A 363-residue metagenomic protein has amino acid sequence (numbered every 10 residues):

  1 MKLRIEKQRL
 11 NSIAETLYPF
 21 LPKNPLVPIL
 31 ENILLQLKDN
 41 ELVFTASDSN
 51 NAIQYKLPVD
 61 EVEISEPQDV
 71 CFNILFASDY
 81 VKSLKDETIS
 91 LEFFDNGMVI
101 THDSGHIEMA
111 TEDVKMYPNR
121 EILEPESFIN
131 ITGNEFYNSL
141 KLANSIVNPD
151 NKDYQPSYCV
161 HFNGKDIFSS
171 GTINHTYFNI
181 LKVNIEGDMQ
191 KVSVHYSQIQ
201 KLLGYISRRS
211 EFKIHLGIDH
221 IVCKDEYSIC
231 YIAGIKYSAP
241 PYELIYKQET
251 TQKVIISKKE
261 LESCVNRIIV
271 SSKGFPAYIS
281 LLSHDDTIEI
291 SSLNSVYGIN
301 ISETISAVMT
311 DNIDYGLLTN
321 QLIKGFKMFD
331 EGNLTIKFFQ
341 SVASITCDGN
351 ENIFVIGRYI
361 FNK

Functional and structural regions predicted by a protein language model:
M1-K363: Structural preference for solvent-exposed beta-strand-turn elements and adjacent flexible terminal/loop segments within
